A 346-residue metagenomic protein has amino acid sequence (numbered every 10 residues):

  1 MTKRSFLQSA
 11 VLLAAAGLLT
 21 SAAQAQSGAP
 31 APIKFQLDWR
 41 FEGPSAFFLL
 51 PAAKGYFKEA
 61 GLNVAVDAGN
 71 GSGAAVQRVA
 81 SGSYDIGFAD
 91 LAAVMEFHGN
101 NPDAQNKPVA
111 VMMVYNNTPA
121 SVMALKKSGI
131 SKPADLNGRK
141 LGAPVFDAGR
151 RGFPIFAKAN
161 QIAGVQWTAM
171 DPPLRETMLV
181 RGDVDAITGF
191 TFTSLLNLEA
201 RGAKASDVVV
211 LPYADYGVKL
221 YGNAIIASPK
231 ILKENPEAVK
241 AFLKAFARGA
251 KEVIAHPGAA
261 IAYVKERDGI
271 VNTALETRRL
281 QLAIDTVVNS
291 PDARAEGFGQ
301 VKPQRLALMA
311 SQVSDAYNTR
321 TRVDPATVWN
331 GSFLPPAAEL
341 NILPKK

Functional and structural regions predicted by a protein language model:
M1-G17, S21-A22: Twin-arginine (Tat) signal peptide motif
Q26-R181, D185-F192, L211-Y213, V218-K219: Short, glycine-/small- and polar/acidic-enriched structural segments that line small-molecule recognition paths
A65, G73, L211-Y213, R278-D285 (+2 more regions): Short linear loop/turn motifs
L91-A93, L174-T177, V184-T273: Pocket-lining segment of extracytoplasmic ligand-binding domains
A110, W167, V253-Y263, D324-P325: Surface-exposed patches in mature extracellular/periplasmic domains of secreted proteins
G164-W167, A205-V208, I270-L282, T319-V328: Short, surface-exposed acidic
E234-N318: Secondary-structure end/capping motifs
L306-K346: Conserved C-terminal helix/tail region of periplasmic/extracytoplasmic solute-binding proteins
